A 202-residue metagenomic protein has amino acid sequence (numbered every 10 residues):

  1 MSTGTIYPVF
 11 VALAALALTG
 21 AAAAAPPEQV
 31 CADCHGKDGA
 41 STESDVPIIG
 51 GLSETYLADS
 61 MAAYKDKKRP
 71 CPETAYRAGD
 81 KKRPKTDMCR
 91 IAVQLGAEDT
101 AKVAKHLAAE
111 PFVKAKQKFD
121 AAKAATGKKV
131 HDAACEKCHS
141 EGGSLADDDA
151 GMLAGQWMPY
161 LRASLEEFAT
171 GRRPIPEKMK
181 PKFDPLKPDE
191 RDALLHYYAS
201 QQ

Functional and structural regions predicted by a protein language model:
M1-I6: N-terminal secretory signal peptides that target proteins for export/translocation
P8-G20: Bacterial N-terminal signal peptides
A22-D38, A115, F119-E141, W157-P159 (+1 more regions): Sequence/structural segment immediately N-terminal to covalent heme-attachment motifs in c-type and related
Q29, T55, D59, A101 (+7 more regions): Solvent-exposed, polar/charged alpha-helical surfaces in well-ordered, non-transmembrane soluble domains, broadly
Q29-D66: The feature marks the first
T42-I48, Y64-K102, L107-P111, A115-D120 (+2 more regions): Axial heme c-ligation environment in periplasmic c-type cytochrome domains
